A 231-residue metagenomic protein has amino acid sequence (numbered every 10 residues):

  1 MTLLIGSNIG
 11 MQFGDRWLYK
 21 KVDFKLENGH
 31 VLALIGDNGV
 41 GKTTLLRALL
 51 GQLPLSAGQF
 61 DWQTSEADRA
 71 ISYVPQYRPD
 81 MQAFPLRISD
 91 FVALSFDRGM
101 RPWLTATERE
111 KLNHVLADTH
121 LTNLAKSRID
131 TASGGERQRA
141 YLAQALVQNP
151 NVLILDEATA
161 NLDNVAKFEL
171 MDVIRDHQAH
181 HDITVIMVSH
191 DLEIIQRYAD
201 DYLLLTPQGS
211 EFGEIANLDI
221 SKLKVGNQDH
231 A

Functional and structural regions predicted by a protein language model:
A106-L124: Conserved ABC ATPase "signature" region
R128-A132: Conserved ABC ATPase signature
L153-D156: Catalytic Walker B motif of ABC-type/P-loop ATPase nucleotide-binding domains
T159-A160: Short loop immediately C-terminal to the Walker-B catalytic DE motif in ABC-type ATPase nucleotide-binding domains
S189-H190: H-loop/switch region of ABC-family ATPase nucleotide-binding domains
P207-A231: Conserved beta-strand-loop-alpha-helix hinge in the C-terminal portion of ABC ATPase nucleotide-binding domains
